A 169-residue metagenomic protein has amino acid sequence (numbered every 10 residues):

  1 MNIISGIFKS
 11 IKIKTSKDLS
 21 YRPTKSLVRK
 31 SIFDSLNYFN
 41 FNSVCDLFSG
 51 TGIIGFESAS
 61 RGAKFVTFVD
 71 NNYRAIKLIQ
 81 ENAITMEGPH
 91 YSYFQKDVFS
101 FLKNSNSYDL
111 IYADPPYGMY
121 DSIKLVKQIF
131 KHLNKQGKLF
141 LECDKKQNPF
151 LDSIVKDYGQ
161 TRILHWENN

Functional and structural regions predicted by a protein language model:
M1-N169: Class I S-adenosyl-L-methionine-dependent methyltransferase catalytic core
